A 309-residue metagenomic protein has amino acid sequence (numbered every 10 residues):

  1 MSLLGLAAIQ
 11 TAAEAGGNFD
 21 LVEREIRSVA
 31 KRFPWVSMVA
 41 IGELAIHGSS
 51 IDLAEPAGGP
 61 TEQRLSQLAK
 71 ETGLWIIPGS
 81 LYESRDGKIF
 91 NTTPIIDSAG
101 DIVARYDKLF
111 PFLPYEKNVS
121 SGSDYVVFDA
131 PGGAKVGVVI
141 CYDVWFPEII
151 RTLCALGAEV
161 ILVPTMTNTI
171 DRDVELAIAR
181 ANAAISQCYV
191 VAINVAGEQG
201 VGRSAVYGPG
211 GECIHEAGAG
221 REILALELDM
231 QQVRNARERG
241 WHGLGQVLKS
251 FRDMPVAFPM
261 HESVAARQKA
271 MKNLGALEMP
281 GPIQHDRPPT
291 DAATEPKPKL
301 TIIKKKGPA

Functional and structural regions predicted by a protein language model:
M1-L6: Extreme N-terminal starter segment of soluble prokaryotic enzymes
A7-I9, A40, I77, A104 (+2 more regions): Hydrophobic/aromatic beta-strand patches that form the interior of the parallel beta-sheet core in alpha/beta enzyme
A13-R105, T169-A184: Cys-nucleophile CN-hydrolase/nitrilase-fold catalytic domain and related Cys-dependent amidase chemistry that acts on
N18-D20, V29, E71, G122 (+4 more regions): Eukaryotic scaffold repeat domains enriched in small/polar residues
A57-W75, W145-L224: CN hydrolase (nitrilase-like) catalytic-core segments centered on the catalytic cysteine and neighboring Lys/Glu
Q63, S84-E159, T165, T169-A177 (+2 more regions): Active-site catalytic loop in hydrolytic enzyme cores
V127, V195-A309: C-terminal beta-strand edge segments of enzyme domains
